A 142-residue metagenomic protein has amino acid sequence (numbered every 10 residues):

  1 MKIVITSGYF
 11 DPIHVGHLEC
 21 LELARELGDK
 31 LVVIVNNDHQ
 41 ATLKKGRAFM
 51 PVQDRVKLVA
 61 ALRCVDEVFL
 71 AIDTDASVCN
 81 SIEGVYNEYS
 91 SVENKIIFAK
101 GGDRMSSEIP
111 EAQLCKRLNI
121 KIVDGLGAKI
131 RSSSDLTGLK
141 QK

Functional and structural regions predicted by a protein language model:
M1-K142: Nucleotidyltransferase catalytic core that binds NTPs
